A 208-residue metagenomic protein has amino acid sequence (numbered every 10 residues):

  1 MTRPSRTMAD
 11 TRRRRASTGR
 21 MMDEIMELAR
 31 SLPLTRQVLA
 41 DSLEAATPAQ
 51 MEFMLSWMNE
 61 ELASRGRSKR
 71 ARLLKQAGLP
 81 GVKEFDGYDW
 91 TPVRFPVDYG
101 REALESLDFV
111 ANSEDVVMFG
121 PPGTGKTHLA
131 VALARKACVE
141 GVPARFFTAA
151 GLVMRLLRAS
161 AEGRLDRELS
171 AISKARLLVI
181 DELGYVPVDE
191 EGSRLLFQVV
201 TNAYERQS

Functional and structural regions predicted by a protein language model:
M26-G81: Interdomain "pre-motor" coupling segment immediately N-terminal to P-loop NTPase/helicase cores
K83-E105: N-terminal pre-Walker A segment at the start of P-loop NTPase domains
R94-E102, A144-S173: Short glycine-rich substrate-engagement loop in P-loop NTPases that contacts/grips substrate
S113-L129: Walker A/P-loop nucleotide-binding motif
G141-P143, K174-L177, Y204-S208: Loop/turn-to-beta-strand initiation segments
A171-V188: Conserved P-loop NTPase "ATPase switch" module shared by AAA+ and STAND
G184-S208: Conserved catalytic/switch belt of AAA+ P-loop NTPases
